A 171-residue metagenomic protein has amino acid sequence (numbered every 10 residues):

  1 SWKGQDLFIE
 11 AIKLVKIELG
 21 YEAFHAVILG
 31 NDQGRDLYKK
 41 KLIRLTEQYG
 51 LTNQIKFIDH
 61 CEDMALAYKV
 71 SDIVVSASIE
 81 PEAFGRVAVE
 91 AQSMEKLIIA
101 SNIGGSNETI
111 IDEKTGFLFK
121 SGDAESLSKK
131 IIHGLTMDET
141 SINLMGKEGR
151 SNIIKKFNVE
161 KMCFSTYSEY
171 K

Functional and structural regions predicted by a protein language model:
S1-K16, K40, E125: A conserved mid-protein helix/loop that constitutes part of the nucleotide-sugar donor-binding site
H25-T52: Short, structured helix-loop element that forms part of the nucleotide-activated donor/catalytic region
G34-K39, T52-C61, A67, F117-L118: Active-site donor-binding acidic/aromatic loop of nucleotide-activated sugar and phosphosugar transferases involved
F57-S71, S93, I111: Short acidic alpha-helix that forms the nucleotide-activated donor recognition element in Leloir-type transferases
K69-A83, K96: Acidic donor-binding loop of glycosyltransferase active sites
L97-A100, I110: Short hydrophobic beta-strand element within catalytic cores of glycosyltransferases and related nucleotide-activated
D112-E113, F117-A124, H133-E139: Conserved acidic donor-binding segment of nucleotide-sugar-dependent glycosyltransferases
S126, H133, T140-K156, M162-S168: A short, well-ordered alpha-helix in the C-terminal region of glycosyltransferases
